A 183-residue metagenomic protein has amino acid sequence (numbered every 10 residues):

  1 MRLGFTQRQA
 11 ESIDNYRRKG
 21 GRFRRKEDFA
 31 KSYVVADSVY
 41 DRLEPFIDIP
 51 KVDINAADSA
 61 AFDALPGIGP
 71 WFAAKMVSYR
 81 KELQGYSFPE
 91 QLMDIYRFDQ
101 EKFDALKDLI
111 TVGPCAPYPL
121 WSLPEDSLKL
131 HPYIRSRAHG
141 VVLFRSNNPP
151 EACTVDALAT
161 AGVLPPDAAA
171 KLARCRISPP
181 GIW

Functional and structural regions predicted by a protein language model:
M1-F62, G67, W71-A73, V77: Membrane-embedded segments
R2-L3, N15-K19, S32, F46 (+8 more regions): Structured segments of extracytoplasmic/periplasmic soluble domains in secreted or envelope-associated proteins
T6, A36, G69-P70, D99 (+2 more regions): Small-residue hinge/turn detector
Q9, R25, V39, D58-A61 (+8 more regions): Stable alpha-helical elements in mature extracytoplasmic
F23-K31, F88-M93, D99, C153-T160 (+1 more regions): Extended intrinsically disordered, low-complexity coil regions enriched in Ser, Thr, Gly, Ala and often Pro
A30-D53, I95-P117, L164-W183: Alpha-helical interaction/regulatory segments in DNA maintenance proteins
V52, F62-W121, L128, R145-N148: Flexible, glycine-rich surface segments
P117-W183: Extracytoplasmic/luminal low-complexity segments enriched in Pro/Gly and acidic/polar residues that act as flexible
